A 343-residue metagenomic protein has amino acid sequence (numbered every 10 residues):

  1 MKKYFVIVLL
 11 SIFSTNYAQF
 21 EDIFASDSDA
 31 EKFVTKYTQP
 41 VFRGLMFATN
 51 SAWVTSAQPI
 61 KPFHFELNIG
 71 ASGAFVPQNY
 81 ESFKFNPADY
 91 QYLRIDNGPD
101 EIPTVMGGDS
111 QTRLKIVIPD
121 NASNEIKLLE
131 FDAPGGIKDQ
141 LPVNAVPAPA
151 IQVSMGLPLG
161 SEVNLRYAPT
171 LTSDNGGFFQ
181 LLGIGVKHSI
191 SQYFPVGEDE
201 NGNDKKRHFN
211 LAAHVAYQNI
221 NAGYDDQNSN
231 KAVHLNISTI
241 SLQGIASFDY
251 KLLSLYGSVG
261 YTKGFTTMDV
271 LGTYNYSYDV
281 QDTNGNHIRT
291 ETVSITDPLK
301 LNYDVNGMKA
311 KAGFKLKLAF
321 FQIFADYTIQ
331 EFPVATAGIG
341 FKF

Functional and structural regions predicted by a protein language model:
M1-D22: Bacterial Sec-dependent N-terminal signal peptides
F20-L45, G73-A122, Y224-L318: Outer-membrane beta-barrel transmembrane domain signature
F20-P195: Transmembrane beta-barrel domains of Gram-negative outer membranes and organellar outer membranes
S56-Q58, L67, I151-L157, I184-I190 (+5 more regions): Residues on the lipid-exposed face of transmembrane beta-strands in outer-membrane beta-barrel proteins
K61-F63, N144-P149, G177-I184, R207 (+4 more regions): Residues that define the transmembrane beta-barrel architecture of outer-membrane proteins
A71-F75, Y167-L171, I190, V215-N221 (+5 more regions): Transmembrane beta-strands of outer-membrane beta-barrel pores
V76, G160-L165, Y193-G197, L252-L255 (+2 more regions): Repeated loop/turn-to-beta-strand initiation elements of outer-membrane beta-barrel proteins
V76-Y80, D174-G177, G197, I220-Y224 (+2 more regions): Outer-membrane beta-barrel proteins
